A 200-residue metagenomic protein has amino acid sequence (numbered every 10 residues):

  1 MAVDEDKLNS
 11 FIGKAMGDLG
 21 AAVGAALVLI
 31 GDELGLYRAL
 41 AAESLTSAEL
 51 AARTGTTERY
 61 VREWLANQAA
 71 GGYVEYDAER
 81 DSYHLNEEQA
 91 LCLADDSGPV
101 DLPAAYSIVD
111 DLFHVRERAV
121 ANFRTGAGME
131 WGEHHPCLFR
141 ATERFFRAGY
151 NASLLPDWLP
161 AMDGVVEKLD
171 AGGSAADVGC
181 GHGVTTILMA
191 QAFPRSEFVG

Functional and structural regions predicted by a protein language model:
A2, D6, K14-E33, R38-A39 (+3 more regions): Conserved Class I S-adenosyl-L-methionine-dependent methyltransferase catalytic core
E49-T54: A short acidic, leucine-rich amphipathic alpha-helix
V178: Conserved beta-strand/loop positions that form the S-adenosyl-L-methionine
H182-R195: Conserved SAM-binding loop of SAM-dependent methyltransferases across substrates and taxa, primarily the Class I
E197-G200: Conserved SAM-binding motif I beta-strand of class I
